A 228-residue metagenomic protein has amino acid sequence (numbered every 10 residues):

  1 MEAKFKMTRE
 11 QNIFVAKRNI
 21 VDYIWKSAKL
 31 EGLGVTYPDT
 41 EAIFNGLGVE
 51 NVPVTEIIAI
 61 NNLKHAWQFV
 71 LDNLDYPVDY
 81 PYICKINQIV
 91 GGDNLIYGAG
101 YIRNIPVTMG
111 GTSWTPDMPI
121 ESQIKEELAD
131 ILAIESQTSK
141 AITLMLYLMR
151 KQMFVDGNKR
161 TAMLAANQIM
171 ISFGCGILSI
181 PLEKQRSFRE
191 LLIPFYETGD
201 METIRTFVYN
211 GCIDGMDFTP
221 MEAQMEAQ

Functional and structural regions predicted by a protein language model:
M1-Q228: FIC/Doc superfamily catalytic core
